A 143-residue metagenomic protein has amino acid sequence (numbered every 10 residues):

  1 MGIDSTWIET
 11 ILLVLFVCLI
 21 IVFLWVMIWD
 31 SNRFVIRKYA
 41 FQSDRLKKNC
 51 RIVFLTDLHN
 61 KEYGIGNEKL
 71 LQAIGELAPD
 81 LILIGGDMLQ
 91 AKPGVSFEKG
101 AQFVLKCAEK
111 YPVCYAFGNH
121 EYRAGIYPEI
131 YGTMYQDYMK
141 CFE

Functional and structural regions predicted by a protein language model:
M1-L46: N-terminal membrane-anchoring alpha-helices
E9-I21, D44-F54, P79-L89, E129-Y138: Charged, low-complexity, helix/coiled-coil-prone segments
M27-D80, G94-E98, Q136-K140: N-terminal signal-anchor transmembrane helix
G66-E143: Core catalytic region of metal-dependent phosphoesterases/phosphodiesterases, especially metallo-beta-lactamase-like
